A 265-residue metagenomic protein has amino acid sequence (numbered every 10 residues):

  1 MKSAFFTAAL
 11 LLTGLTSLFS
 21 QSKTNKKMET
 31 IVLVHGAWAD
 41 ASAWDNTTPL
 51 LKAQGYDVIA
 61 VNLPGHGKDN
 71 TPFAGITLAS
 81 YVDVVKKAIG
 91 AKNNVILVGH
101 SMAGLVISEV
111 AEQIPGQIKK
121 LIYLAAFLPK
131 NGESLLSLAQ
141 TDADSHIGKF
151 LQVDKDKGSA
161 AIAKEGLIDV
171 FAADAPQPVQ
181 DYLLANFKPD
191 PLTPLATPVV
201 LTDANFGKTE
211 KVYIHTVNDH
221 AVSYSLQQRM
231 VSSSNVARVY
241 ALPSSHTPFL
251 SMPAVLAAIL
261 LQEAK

Functional and structural regions predicted by a protein language model:
M1-K26: Bacterial Sec-dependent N-terminal signal peptides
K27-K68, K92: Conserved HGGG/HGGXW glycine-rich cap/lid loop of the alpha/beta-hydrolase fold
D57, L63-I96, E112-Q113, L138-A139: Active-site loop/oxyanion-hole signature of alpha/beta-hydrolase fold enzymes
G99, A103, I107: Gly/Ala-rich beta-loop-alpha elbow adjacent to hydrolase catalytic centers
G116-I118, I122-A160, K164, P194-L195 (+1 more regions): Flexible "cap/lid" loop of the alpha/beta hydrolase fold
P189-S234, R238-F249: Conserved serine/cysteine hydrolase catalytic core
L250-A264: Post-His helix in hydrolase/transferase enzymes
